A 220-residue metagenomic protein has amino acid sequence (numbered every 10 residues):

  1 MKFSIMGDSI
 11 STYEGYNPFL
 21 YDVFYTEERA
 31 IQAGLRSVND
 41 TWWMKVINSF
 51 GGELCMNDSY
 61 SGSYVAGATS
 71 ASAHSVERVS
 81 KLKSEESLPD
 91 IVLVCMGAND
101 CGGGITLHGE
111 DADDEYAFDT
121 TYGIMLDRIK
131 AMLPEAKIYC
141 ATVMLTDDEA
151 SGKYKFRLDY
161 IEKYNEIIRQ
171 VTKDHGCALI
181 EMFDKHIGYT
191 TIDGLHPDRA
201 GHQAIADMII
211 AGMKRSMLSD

Functional and structural regions predicted by a protein language model:
K2, Y16-T120, H196: Conserved SGNH/GDSL esterase-like catalytic core that processes O-acyl groups on lipids and polysaccharides
F3, S9-I10: Short glycine/proline- and aromatic-enriched beta-strand/turn motifs that initiate or cap beta-hairpins
M6-G7, A141: Short hydrophobic segments within beta-strands
D8-S9, A98: Active-site metal-binding loops of divalent metal-dependent hydrolases
I10, S61-Y64, L145, H186: Residue-level detector of flexible, active-site-proximal loop/helix-junction positions within diverse enzyme catalytic
I10-S11, G201: Short active-site segment of divalent metal-dependent hydrolases/proteases that encodes the spacing between
H74-D220: Alpha-helical cap/lid subdomain in secreted, periplasmic, or secretory-pathway luminal O-acyl-processing enzymes
